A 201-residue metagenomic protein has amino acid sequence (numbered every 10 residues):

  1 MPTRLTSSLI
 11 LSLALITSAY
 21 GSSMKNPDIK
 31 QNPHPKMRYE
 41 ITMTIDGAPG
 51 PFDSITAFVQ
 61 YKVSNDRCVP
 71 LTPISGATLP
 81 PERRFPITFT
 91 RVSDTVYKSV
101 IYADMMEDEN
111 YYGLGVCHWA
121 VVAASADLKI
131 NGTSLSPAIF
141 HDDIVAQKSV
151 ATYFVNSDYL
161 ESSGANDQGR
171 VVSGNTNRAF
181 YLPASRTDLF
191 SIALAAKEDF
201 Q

Functional and structural regions predicted by a protein language model:
M1-L9: Bacterial N-terminal signal peptides that target proteins for export
S8-S18: Bacterial N-terminal signal peptides
G21-Y39: Beta-strand-rich domain onsets/edges
K25-Q31, P73, D199-Q201: Non-catalytic accessory regions used for complex assembly or targeting
Q31-P33, G47-P49, F89: Generic marker of residues within folded, mature protein domains
T42-D46: Short edge beta-strand/loop segments characteristic of extracellular beta-sandwich folds
G50-Q147: Structured domain cores in non-transmembrane regions
N131-Q201: Glycine-rich, aromatic-bearing surface loops/beta-hairpins
